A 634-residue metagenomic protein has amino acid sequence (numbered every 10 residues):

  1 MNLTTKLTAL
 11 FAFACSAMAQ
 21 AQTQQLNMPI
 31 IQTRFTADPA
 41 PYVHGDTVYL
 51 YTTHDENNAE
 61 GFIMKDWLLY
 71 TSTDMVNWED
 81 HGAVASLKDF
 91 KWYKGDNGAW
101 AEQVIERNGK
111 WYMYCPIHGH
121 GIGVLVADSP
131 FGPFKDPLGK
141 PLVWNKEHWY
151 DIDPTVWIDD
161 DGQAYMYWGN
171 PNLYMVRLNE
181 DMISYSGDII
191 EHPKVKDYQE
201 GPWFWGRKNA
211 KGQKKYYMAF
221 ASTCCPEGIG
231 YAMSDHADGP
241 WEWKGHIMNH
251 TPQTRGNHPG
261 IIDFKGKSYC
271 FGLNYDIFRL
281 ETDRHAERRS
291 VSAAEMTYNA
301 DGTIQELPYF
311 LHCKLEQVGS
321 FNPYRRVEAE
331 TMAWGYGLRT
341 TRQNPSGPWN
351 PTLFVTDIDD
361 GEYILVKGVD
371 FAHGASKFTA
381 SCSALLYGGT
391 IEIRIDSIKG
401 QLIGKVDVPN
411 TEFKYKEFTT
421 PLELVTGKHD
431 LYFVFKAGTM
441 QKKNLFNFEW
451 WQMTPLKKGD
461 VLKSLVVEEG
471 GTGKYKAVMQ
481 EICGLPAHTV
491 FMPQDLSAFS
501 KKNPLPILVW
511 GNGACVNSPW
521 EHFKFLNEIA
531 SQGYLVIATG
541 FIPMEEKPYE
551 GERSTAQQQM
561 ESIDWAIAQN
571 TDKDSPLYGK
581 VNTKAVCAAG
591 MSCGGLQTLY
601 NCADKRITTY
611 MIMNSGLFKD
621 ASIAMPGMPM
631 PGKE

Functional and structural regions predicted by a protein language model:
Q22-Q199, R207-K215, F220-P252, N274-P323 (+4 more regions): Beta-rich carbohydrate-recognition and catalytic domains
T47, R279, R289-S292, Q305-K457: Extracytoplasmic
G459-N503: N-terminal cap/lid segment of alpha/beta-hydrolase-fold proteins
S497-P504, E550-L596: Gly/Ser-rich "nucleophile elbow"/oxyanion-hole loop immediately N-terminal to the catalytic nucleophile in hydrolases
K502-G513: Short beta-strand element of the alpha/beta-hydrolase
W520-A538: Short amphipathic alpha-helix adjacent to the substrate-entry channel of hydrolases
G595-D604: Short glycine-enriched nucleophile-adjacent loop and the immediately C-terminal alpha-helix near the catalytic center
T608-E634: The feature captures the conserved acid-bearing segment of alpha/beta-hydrolase catalytic domains
